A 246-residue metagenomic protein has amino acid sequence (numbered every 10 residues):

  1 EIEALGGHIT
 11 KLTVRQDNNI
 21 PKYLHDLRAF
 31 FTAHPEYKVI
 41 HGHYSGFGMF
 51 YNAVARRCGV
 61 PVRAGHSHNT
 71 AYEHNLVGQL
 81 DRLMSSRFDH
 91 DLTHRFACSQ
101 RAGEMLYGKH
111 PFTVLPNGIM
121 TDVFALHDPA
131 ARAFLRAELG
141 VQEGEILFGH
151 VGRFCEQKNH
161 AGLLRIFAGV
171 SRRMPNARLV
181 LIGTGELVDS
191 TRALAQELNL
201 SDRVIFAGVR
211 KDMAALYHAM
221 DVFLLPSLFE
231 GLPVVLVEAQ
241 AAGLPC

Functional and structural regions predicted by a protein language model:
T10, H90-R132: Donor nucleotide-sugar binding/catalytic pocket of nucleotide-sugar-dependent glycosyltransferases
L27, A125-V141: A short helix/loop element that forms part of the nucleotide-sugar donor recognition site in Leloir-type
G42-G48, S67: Short His-centered aromatic/hydrophobic patch
A64-F96, E104-Y107: A conserved, positively charged/aromatic
I146-R172, L179, E186-A193, V234: A conserved mid-protein helix/loop that constitutes part of the nucleotide-sugar donor-binding site
R192-G208: Nucleotide-activated donor-binding/catalytic signature segment of Leloir-type glycosyltransferases, i.e., the conserved
V209, L228: Aromatic "clamp/platform" in nucleotide-sugar-dependent glycosyltransferases that forms part of the donor/acceptor
